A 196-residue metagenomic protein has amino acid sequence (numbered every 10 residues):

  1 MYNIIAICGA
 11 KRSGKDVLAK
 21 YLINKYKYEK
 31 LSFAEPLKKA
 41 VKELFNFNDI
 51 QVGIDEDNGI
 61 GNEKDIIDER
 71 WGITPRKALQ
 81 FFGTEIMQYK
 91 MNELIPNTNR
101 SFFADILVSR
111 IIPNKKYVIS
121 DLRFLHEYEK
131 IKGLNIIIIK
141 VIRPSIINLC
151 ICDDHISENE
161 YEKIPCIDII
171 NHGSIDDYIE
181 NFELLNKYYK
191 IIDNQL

Functional and structural regions predicted by a protein language model:
M1-I5: Extreme N-terminal starter segment of soluble prokaryotic enzymes
A6-K11, L125-L196: Small-molecule kinase domains that catalyze NTP-dependent phosphoryl transfer to phosphate-bearing small molecules
C8, F33, S120-L122: Short His-Asn-centered micro-motif
K15: Conserved lysine of the Walker
L18: Hydrophobic positions on the alpha1 helix immediately C-terminal to the Walker A/P-loop
N24-L31: Post-Walker A helix-loop "phosphate-sensing" segment adjacent to the P-loop in P-loop NTPases
E29, M91, F102-C152: ATP-dependent NMP and nucleoside kinases share a basic, alpha-helical "lid"
E35-K115: ATP-dependent small-molecule kinase phosphotransfer cores that center on conserved nucleotide phosphate-binding segments
